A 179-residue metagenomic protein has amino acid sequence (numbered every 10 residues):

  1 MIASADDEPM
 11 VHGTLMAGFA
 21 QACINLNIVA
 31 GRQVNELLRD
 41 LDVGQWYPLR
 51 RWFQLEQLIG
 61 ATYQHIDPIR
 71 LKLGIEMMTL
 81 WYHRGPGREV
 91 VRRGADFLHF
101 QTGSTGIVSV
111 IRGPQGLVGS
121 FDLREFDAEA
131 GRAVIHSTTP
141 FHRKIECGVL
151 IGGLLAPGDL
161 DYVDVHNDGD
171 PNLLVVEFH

Functional and structural regions predicted by a protein language model:
M1-I69: N-terminal leader/assembly segments
N35-L41, E125, D161-G169: Short alpha-helical "patches" and their helix-cap loops
L41-R143: Amphipathic interaction/junction segments at domain boundaries or subunit interfaces
V134-H179: C-terminal non-catalytic interaction appendages of large macromolecular assemblies
